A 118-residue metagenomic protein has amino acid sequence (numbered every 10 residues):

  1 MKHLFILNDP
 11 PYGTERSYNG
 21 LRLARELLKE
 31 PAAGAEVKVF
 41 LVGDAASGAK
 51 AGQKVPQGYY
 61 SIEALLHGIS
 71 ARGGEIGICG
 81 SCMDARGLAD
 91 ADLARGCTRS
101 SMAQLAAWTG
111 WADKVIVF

Functional and structural regions predicted by a protein language model:
L4-G20, A49-K54: Short, glycine-rich nucleotide/cofactor-binding loops
D9-P11, G43-S47, C82-A85: Acidic, glycine-rich active-site loops and adjacent beta-strand->loop/helix elements that engage anionic groups
S17-A32, V39: Histidine-anchored nucleotide/phosphate-binding helix
A24, E36-G43, E75-G80: Short internal beta-strands
P31, I69-S70, A107-T109: Solvent-exposed alpha-helices and their adjacent loops that cap or buttress functional pockets in soluble metabolic
G52-Q57, L93-R95: Short glycine-enriched, charge-decorated loop/helix-capping segments at active-site entrances that position
V55-S81: A glycine-rich helix N-cap at a beta->alpha junction
A85-F118: C-terminal structural segments of small proteins and small subunits
